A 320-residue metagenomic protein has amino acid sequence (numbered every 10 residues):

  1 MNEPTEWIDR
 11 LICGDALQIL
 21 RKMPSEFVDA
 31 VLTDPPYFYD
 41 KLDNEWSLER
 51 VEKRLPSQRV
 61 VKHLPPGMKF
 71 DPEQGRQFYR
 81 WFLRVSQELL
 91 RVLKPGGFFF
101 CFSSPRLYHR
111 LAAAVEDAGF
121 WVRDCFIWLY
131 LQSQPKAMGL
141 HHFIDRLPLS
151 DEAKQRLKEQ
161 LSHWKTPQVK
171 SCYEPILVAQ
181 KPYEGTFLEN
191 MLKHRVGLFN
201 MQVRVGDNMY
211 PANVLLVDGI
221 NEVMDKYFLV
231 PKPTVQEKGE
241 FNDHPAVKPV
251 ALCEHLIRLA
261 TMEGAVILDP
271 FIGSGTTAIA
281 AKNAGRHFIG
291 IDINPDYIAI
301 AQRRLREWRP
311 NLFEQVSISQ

Functional and structural regions predicted by a protein language model:
M1-E6: DnaQ-like (DEDDh/DEDDy) 3′-5′ exonuclease domain used for proofreading and 3′-end trimming on nucleic acids
W7-L11, Q18, M23, F27-T33 (+4 more regions): Class I S-adenosyl-L-methionine
